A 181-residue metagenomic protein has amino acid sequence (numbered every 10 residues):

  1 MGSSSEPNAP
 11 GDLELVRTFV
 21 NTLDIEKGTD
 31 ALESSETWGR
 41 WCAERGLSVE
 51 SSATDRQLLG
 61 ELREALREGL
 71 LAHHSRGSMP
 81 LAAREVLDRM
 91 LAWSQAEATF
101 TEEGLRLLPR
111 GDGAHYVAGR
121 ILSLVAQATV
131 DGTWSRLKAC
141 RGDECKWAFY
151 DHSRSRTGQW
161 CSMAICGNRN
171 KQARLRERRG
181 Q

Functional and structural regions predicted by a protein language model:
M1-A139, K146: Short helix-coil boundary/hinge micro-motifs
V117-L175, G180-Q181: BZIP DNA-binding basic region
